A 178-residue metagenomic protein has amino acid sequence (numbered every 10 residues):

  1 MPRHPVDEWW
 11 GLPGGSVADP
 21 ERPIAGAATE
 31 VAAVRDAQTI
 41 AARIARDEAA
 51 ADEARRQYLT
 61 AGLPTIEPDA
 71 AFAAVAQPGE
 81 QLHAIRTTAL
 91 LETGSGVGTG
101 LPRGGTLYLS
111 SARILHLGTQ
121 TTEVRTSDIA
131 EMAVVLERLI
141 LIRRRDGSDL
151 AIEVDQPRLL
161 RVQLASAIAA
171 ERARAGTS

Functional and structural regions predicted by a protein language model:
M1-G104: Anionic N-terminal interaction surfaces
H4-E8, G26, A45-R46, A71-Q77 (+2 more regions): Acidic, Ser/Thr- and proline-rich intrinsically disordered linker/docking segments of eukaryotic scaffolds
L82, L107, I140: A broad, low-specificity signal marking well-ordered, structured residues that form hydrophobic/aromatic
G98-T121: Conserved beta-hairpin
